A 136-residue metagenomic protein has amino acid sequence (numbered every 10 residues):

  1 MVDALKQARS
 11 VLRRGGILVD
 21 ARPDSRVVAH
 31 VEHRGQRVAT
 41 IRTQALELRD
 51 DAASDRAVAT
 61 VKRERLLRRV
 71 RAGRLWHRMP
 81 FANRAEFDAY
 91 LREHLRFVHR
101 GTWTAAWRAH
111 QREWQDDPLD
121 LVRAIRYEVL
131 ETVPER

Functional and structural regions predicted by a protein language model:
M1-V2, R84: Conserved strand-to-helix beginnings and helix N-cap segments that scaffold or border functional pockets
V2-I17: A short glycine-rich, Lys/Arg-flanked "PGG" loop and its adjoining helix->strand segment in the class I
A8, L18-D20, P80-F81, L91: Long, contiguous hydrophobic alpha-helical segments, chiefly transmembrane helices and signal peptides
L12, R42-E47, H94-H99: Glycine-rich loops and low-complexity Gly/Arg-rich segments that provide flexible linkers or classic glycine-based
I17-R49: Conserved class I S-adenosyl-L-methionine
S25-E32, D51-K62, A105-R112: Low-complexity, flexible helical/coil segments
T43-G73: Active-site capping/gating segments
R63-R136: Conserved Class I S-adenosyl-L-methionine
